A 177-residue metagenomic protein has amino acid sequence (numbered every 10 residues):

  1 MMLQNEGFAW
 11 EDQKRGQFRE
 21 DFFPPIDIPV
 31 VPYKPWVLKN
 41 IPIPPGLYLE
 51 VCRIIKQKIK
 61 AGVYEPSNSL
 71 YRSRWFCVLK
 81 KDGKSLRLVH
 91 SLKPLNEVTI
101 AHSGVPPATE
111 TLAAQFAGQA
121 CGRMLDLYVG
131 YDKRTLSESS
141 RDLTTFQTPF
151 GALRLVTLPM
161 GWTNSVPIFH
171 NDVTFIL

Functional and structural regions predicted by a protein language model:
M1-P106, G151: Reverse-transcribing Pol proteins
Q13-G16, Y64-P66, V166-L177: Active-site palm subdomain of RNA-directed nucleic acid polymerases
D27, S91, D126-Y128, G161 (+1 more regions): Catalytic palm active-site di-aspartate
L47-V51, V105, M124, S165-F169 (+1 more regions): Hydrophobic (often cysteine-bearing) scaffold residues that line and stabilize catalytic clefts of nucleotide/cofactor
D82-N96, L112-K133: Conserved catalytic palm subdomain of right-hand nucleotidyl-transferase polymerases, strongest for RNA-directed enzymes
N96-G104, Y131-L143: Cytochrome P450 core scaffold surrounding the K-helix E-X-X-R motif and the conserved "meander" helix-loop region
P149-M160: Electropositive, glycine- and tryptophan-enriched low-complexity nucleic-acid-binding patches
